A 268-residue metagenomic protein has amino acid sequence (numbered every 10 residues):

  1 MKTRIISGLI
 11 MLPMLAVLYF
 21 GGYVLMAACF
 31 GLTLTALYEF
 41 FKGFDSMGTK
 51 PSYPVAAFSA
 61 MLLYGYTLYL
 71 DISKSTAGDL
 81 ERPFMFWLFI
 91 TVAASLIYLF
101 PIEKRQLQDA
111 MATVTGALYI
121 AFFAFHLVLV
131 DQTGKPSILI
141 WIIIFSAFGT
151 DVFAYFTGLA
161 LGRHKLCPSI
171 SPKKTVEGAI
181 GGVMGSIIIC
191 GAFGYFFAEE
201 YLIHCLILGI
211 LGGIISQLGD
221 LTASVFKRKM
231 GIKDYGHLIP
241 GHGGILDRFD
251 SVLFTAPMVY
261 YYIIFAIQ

Functional and structural regions predicted by a protein language model:
M1-I210: Membrane-embedded alpha-helical bundles of polytopic integral membrane proteins
T150, I180, L246-F254: Membrane-embedded alpha-helical segments of transport systems, primarily multispan ion/solute transporters
Y155-G158, K227, T255: Generic transmembrane alpha-helix signature in multi-pass membrane proteins, especially transporters/channels
K229-S251: Interfacial loop-to-transmembrane junctions
L253, P257-Y261: Hydrophobic alpha-helical transmembrane segments of membrane transport and translocation systems, primarily multi-pass
Y261-Q268: Juxtamembrane boundary at the C-terminal end of a transmembrane helix
